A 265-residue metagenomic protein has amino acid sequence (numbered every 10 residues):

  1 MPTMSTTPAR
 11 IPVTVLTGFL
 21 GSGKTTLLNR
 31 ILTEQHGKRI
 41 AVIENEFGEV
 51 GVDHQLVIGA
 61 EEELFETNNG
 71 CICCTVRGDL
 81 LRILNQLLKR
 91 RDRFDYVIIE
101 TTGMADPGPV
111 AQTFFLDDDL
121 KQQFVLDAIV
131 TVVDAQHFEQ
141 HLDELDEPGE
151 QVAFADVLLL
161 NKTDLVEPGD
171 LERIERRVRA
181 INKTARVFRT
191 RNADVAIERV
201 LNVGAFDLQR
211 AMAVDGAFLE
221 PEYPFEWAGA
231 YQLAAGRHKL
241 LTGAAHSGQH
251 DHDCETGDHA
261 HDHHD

Functional and structural regions predicted by a protein language model:
P2-S22, T26-D146: Nucleotide-state-sensitive switch-loop elements of NTP-binding domains
M4, V166-D265: C-terminal accessory "lid"/substrate-recognition subdomains
V15, F19, F47, C73 (+5 more regions): Broad hydrophobic/π-residue packing in well-ordered secondary structure
A41, Y96-I98, F124-V133, V152-T163 (+2 more regions): Conserved beta-strand/loop subsegment of P-loop NTPase cores
E46, E62, T67, L116 (+5 more regions): Residue-level signature of transmembrane alpha-helix interfaces in integral membrane proteins
C73-G78, F124-T131, A153-L160, G216-W227: Short, surface-exposed, charge-dense and proline/glycine-enriched linear segments
P109-D117, Q136-P148, V152, L158-L160 (+2 more regions): Non-catalytic interfacial helical region
